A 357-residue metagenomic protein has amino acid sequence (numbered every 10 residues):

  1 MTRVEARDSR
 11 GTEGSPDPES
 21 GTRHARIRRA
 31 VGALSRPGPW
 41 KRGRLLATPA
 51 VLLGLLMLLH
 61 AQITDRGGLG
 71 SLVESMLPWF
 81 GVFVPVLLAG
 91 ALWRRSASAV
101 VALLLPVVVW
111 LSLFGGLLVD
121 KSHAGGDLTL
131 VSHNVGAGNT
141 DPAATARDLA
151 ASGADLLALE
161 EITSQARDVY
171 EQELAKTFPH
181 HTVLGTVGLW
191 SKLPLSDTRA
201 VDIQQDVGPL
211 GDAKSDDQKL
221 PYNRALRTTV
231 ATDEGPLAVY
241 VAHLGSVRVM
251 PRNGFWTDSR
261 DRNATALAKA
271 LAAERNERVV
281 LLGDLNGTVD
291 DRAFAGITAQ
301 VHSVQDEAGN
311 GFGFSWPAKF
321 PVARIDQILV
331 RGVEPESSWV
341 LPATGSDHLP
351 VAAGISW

Functional and structural regions predicted by a protein language model:
R3-A89, T229, A272-E274, G287-W357: Metal-dependent phosphoester-hydrolase catalytic domains
G70-S71, A97-L103: Short, aromatic-rich membrane-interface segments at the entry and exit of alpha-helical transmembrane domains
V73, N134, D284: Divalent metal-coordination and catalytic microenvironments
A89-A97, L195: Structural signal for the C-terminal ends of transmembrane alpha-helices and the immediately following loop
V101-R147, A151, T198-D202: N-terminal signal-anchor transmembrane helix
L130, L156, V280: Hydrophobic "anchor" residues on beta-strands that sit immediately upstream of conserved functional sites
N139-R147, T163-W357: Soluble catalytic domains of enzymes that build or remodel membrane lipids, polysaccharides, and related
L149-L159: Proline-aspartate-enriched helix->loop->beta-strand connector
